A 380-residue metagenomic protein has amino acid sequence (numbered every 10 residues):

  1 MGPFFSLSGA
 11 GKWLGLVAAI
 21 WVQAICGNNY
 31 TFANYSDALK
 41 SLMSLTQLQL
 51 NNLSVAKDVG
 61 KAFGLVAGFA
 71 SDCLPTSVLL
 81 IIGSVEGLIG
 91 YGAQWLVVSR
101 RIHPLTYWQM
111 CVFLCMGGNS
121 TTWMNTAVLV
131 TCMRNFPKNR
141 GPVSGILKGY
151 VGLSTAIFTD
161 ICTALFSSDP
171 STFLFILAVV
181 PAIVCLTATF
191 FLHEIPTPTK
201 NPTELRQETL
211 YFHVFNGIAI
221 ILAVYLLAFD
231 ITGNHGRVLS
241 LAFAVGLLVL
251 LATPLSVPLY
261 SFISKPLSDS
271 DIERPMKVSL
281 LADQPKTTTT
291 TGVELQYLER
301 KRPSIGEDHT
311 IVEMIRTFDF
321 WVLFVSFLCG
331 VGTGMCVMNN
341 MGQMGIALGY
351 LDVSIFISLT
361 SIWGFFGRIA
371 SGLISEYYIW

Functional and structural regions predicted by a protein language model:
G11-K12, N34-F69, T76-L80, D352: Extracellular/periplasmic helix-loop-helix junction of adjacent transmembrane segments in MFS-like secondary
N28-L39, V143, L222-V238, S304-G306 (+1 more regions): Extracytoplasmic gate region of multi-pass secondary transporters
F32-Y35, L39, S120-K148, F158-T159 (+2 more regions): Intracellular juxtamembrane helix-capping segments at the cytosolic ends of symmetry-related transmembrane helices
N51-A62, F136-F191, L205-F229, W363-F366: Glycine-rich segments within core transmembrane alpha-helices of 12-TM secondary carriers
N52-C73, E86-G92, L96, A156 (+2 more regions): Central cavity-lining transmembrane alpha-helices of secondary-active solute carriers, predominantly the Major
V85-H103, T189, L226: C-terminal ends and interior cores of transmembrane alpha-helices in multi-pass membrane transporters/permeases
G90, I102-M124, L328: Hydrophobic core of transmembrane alpha-helices in multi-pass small-molecule transporters, especially MFS/SLC-type
L192-V322: Long, low-complexity inter-transmembrane loops of multi-pass membrane transporters
